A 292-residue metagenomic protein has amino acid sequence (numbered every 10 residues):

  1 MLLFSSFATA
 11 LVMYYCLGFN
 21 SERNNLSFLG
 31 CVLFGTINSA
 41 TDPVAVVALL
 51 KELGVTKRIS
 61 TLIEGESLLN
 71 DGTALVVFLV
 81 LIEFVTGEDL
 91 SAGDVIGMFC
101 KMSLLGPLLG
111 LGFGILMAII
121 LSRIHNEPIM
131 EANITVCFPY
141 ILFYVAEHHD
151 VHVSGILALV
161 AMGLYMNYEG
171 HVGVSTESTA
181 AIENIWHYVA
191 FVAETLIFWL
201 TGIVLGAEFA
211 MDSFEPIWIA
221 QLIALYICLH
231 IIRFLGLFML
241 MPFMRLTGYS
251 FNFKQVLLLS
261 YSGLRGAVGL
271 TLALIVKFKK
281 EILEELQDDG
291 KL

Functional and structural regions predicted by a protein language model:
M1-L292: Transmembrane helical cores of multi-pass secondary ion antiporters/exchangers
